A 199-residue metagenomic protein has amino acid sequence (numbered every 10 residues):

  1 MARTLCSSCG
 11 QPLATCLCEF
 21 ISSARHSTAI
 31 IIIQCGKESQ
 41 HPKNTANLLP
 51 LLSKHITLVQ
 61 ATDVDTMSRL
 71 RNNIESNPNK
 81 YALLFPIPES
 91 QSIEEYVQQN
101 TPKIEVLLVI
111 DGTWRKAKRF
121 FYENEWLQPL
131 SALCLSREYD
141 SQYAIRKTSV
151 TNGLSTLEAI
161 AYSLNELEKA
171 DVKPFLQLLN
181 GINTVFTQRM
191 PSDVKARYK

Functional and structural regions predicted by a protein language model:
C6-C9: Short cysteine-rich clusters marking metal-coordination/redox-active sites
L13-C16: Cys/His-rich microdomains that often coordinate metals
F20-A46: Short microdomains enriched in Cys/His and/or Lys/Arg
P42-N44, E94-V97, K118-Y122, I145: A short secondary-structure junction signal
K43, M67-R69, S141-R146: Short, charged, surface-exposed secondary-structure boundary motifs
L51-K118: S-adenosyl-L-methionine/SAH cofactor-binding core of RNA-modifying enzymes
R115, R119, E123-K199: C-terminal folded domains that constitute the principal catalytic or ligand-binding module of multi-domain proteins
